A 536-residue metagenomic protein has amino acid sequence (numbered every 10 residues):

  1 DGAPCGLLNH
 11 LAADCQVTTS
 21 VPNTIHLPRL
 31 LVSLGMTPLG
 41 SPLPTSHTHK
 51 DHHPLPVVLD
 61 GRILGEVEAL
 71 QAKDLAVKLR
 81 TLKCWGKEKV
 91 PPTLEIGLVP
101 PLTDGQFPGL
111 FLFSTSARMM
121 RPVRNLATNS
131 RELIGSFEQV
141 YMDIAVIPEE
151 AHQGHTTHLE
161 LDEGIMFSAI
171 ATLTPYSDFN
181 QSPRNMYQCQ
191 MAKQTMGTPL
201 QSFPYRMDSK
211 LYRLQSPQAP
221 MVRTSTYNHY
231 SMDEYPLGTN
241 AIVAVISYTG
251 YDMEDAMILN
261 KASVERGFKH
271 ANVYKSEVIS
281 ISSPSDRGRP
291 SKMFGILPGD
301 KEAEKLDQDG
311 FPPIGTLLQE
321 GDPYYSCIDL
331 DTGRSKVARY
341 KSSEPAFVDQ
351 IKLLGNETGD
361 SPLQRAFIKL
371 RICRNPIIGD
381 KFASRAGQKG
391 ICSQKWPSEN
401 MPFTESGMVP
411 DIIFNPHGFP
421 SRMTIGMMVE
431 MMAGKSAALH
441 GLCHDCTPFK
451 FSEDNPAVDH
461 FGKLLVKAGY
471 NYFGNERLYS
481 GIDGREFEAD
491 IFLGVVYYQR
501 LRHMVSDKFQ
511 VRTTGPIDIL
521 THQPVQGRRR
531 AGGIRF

Functional and structural regions predicted by a protein language model:
D1-F536: Conduit-forming functional cores of very large proteins
